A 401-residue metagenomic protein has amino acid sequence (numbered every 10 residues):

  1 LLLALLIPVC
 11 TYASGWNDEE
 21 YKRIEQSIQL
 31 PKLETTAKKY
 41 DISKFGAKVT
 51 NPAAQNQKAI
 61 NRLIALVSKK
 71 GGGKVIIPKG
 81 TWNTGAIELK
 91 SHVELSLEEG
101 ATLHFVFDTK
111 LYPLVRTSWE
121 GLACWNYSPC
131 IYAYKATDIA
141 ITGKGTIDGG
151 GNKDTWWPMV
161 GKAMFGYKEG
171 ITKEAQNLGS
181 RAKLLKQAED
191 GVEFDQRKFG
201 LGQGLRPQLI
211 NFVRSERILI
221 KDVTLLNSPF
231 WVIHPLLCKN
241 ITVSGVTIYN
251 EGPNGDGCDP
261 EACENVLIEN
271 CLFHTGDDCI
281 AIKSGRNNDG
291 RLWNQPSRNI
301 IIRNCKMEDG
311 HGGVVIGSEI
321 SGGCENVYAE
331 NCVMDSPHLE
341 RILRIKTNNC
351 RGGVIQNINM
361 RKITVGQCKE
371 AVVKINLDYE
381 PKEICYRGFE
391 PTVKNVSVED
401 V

Functional and structural regions predicted by a protein language model:
L1-E94, E98-R214, L219-K221, F230 (+2 more regions): Extracellular "leader-to-stem" segments immediately downstream of a signal peptide or signal-anchor in secreted/lumenal
I64-V67, N83-H92, I220-D222, W231-L237 (+6 more regions): Short, T/G/N/S-enriched strand-turn elements that build extracellular solenoid repeat scaffolds
G72, T84-A86, V106-D108, Y127-S128 (+10 more regions): Short glycine/acidic-rich loop motifs that flank beta-strands on beta-rich extracellular proteins
I77, L89, L97, F105 (+15 more regions): Extracellular beta-strand solenoids
T81, L237, E264, S284-R286 (+4 more regions): Active-site-proximal loop/turn and secondary-structure-junction residues that shape catalytic pockets, frequently
A86, L95, S321-G323, P337 (+1 more regions): Short glycine/serine/proline-enriched coil/turn segments at secondary-structure junctions
E99-G100, T137-G145, E216-L226, K239-N250 (+5 more regions): Right-handed parallel beta-helix
I342-V401: C-terminal structural cap/anchor segments
